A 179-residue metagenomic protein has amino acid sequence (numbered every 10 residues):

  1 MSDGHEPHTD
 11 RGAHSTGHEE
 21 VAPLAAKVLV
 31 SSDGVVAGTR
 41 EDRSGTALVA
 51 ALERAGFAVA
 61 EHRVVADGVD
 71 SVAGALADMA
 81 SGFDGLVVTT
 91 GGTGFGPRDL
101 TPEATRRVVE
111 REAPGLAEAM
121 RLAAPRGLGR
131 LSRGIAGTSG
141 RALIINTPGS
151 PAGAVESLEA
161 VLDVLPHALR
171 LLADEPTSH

Functional and structural regions predicted by a protein language model:
M1-H179: Non-catalytic beta/alpha edge segments that cap or flank active sites
